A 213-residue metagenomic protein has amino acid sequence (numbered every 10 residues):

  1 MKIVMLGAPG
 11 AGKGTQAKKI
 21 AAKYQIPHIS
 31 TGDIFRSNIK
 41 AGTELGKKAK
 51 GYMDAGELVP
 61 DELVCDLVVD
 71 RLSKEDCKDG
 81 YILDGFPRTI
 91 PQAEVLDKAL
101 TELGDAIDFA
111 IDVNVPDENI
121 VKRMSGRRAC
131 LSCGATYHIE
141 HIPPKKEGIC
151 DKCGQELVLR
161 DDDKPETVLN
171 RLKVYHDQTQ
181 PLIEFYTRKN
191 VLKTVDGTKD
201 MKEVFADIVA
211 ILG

Functional and structural regions predicted by a protein language model:
M1-G213: Glycine-rich phosphate-binding loop of ATP-dependent small-molecule kinases
